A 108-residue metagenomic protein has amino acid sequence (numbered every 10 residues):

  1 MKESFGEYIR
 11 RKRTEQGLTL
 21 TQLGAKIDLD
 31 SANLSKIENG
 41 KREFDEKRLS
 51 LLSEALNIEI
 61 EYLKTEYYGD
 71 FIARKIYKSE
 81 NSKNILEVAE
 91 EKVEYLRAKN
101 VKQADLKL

Functional and structural regions predicted by a protein language model:
M1-E15: A short, Lys/Arg-rich alpha-helix, primarily the initiator
R10, T21, S50: Residues within the helices of the helix-turn-helix
R13, G24, S53: The alpha-helix within a helix-turn-helix
T14, D28, N39-K41, S50 (+1 more regions): Residue-level detection of the helix-turn-helix DNA-binding "recognition helix"
G17-K36: Short alpha-helical DNA-recognition segment
D28, D45-K64: DNA major-groove recognition helix of helix-turn-helix/homeodomain DNA-binding modules
K64-L106: Short, charged recognition helix plus adjacent turn of helix-turn-helix-like nucleic-acid-binding domains
